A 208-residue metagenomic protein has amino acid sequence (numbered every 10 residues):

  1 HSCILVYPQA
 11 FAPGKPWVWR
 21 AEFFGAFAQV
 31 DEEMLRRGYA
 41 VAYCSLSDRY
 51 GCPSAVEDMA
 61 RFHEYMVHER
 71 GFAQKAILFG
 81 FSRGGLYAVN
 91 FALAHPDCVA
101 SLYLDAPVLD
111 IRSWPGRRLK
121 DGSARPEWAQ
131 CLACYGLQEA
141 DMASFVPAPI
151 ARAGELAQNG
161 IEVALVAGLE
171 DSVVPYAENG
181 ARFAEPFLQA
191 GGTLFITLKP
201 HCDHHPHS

Functional and structural regions predicted by a protein language model:
I4-V6, V173, A177-S208: C-terminal catalytic histidine-bearing segment of alpha/beta-hydrolase fold enzymes
Y7-P8, P13-F23: Short beta-strand element of the alpha/beta-hydrolase
A26-A42: Short amphipathic alpha-helix adjacent to the substrate-entry channel of hydrolases
Y50-G71: Alpha/beta-hydrolase active-site loop
G71-S82: Alpha/beta-hydrolase fold nucleophile elbow
G80-N90: Glycine-rich nucleophile elbow surrounding the catalytic serine of serine-hydrolase chemistry
N90-E139: Hydrolase active-site cap/lid region
D121-A181, E185-L188: The feature captures the conserved acid-bearing segment of alpha/beta-hydrolase catalytic domains
